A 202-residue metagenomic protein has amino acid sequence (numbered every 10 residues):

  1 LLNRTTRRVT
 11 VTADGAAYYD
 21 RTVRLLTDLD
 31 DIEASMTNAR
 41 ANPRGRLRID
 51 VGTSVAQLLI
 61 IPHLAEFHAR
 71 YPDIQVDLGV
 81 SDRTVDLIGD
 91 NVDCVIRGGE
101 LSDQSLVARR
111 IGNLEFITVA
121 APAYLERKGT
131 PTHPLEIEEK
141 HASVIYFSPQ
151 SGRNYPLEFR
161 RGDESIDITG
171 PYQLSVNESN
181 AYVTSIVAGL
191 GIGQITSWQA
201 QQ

Functional and structural regions predicted by a protein language model:
L1-V11: A short LG(V/I)-centered, amphipathic sequence patch enriched for acidic residue(s) preceding the LG motif
T5, V51, S81, A120-A121 (+1 more regions): A secondary-structure boundary/capping signal
R8, R46, N113-L114: Short acidic-rich active-site patches of cyclic nucleotide enzymes
T10-N38: Alpha-helical "hinge/linker" immediately C-terminal to small N-terminal DNA-binding modules
R44-V107: Central regulatory/effector-binding core of bacterial HTH transcription factors
V85-N91, L101-Q202: C-terminal regulatory
